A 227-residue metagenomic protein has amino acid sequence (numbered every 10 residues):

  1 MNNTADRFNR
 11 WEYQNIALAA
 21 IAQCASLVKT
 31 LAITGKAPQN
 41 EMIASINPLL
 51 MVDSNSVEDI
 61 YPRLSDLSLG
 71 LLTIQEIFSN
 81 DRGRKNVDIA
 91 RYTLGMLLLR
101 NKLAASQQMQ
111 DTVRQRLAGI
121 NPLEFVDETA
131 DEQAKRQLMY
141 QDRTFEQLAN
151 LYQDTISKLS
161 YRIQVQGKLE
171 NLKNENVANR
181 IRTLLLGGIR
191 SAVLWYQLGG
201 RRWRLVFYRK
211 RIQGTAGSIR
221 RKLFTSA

Functional and structural regions predicted by a protein language model:
M1-I77: Leu/Val/Ala/Ile-rich N-terminal alpha-helices, chiefly Sec-type signal peptides and the beginnings
A5-A19, E58, S79-G83, V87-A90 (+4 more regions): Short, solvent-exposed segments of well-ordered alpha helices
A22-A25, K29-A32, R100-Q107, N121-E124 (+6 more regions): A structural signal for well-ordered alpha-helices, especially hydrophobic packing surfaces of coiled-coils
I33-N40, G167, G200-F207: Structured alpha-helical bundle/scaffold domains in large eukaryotic membrane-trafficking regulators
S45-N55, G119-E128, F207-L223: Short, mixed-charge aromatic SLiMs
L50-L138: Long amphipathic alpha-helical segments with strong coiled-coil/leucine-zipper propensity
F125-G200: Conserved binding-pocket/active-site segment within a compact domain
R180-A227: Alpha-helical oligomerization segments
